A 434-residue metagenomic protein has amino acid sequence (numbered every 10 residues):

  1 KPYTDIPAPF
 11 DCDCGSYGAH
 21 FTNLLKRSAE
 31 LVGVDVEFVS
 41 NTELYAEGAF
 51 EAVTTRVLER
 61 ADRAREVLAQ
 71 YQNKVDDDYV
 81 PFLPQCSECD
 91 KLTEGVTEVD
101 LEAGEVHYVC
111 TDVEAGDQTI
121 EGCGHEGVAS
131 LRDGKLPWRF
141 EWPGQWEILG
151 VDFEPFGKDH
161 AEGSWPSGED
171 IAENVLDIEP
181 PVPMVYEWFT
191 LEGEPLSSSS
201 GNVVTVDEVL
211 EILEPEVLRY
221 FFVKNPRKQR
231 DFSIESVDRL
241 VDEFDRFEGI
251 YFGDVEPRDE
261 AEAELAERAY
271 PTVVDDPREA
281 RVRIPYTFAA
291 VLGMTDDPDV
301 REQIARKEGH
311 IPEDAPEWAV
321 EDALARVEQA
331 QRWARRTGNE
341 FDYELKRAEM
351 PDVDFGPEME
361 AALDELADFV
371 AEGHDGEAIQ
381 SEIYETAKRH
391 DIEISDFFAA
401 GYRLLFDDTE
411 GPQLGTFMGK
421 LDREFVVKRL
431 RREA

Functional and structural regions predicted by a protein language model:
K1-R65, G168-D170: N-terminal Rossmann-like or analogous alpha/beta NTP/dinucleotide-binding catalytic cores that position adenine
K1-S16, C110-V128, L136-D159, D170-T205 (+3 more regions): Non-cofactor substrate-recognition interfaces
E30-D35, E59-E66, E88-L92, E173-P180 (+1 more regions): Secondary-structure boundary elements
S40-E47, Y71-D76, F156-K158, F417-K420: Conserved short loop/turn motifs at secondary-structure junctions
E43-G48, L101-E102, F189-E192: A short acidic, often aromatic-flanked loop/helix-cap motif at beta-alpha or helix-coil junctions that lines enzyme
D62-L131: Cys/His-rich short segments
R65, Q72-K74, Y79-P81, S87-D90 (+1 more regions): Basic, alpha-helical terminal appendages of large translation-related enzymes
H160, W165, Y186-R335, F406-A434: Catalytic adenosine-cofactor/nucleotide-binding cores of aminoacyl-tRNA synthetases and other
